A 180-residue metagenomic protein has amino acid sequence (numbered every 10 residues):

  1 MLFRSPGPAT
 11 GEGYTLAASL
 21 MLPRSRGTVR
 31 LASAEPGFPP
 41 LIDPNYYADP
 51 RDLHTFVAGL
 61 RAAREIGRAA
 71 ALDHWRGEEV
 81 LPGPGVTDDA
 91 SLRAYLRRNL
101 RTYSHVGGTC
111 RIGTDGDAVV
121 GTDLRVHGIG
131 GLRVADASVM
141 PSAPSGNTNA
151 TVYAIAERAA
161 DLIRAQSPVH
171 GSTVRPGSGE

Functional and structural regions predicted by a protein language model:
M1-T151, A159-E180: FAD-dependent oxidoreductase catalytic-site/capping-region signature
